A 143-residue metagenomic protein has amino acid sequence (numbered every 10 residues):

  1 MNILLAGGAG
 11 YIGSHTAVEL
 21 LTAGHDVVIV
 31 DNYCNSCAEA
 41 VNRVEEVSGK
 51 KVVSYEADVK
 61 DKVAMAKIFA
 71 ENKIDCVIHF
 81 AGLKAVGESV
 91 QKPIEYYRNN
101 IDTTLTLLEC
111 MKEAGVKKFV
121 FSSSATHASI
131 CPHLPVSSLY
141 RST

Functional and structural regions predicted by a protein language model:
M1-T143: N-terminal Rossmann-like NAD(P)+-binding domain of SDR-like oxidoreductases, especially those catalyzing
